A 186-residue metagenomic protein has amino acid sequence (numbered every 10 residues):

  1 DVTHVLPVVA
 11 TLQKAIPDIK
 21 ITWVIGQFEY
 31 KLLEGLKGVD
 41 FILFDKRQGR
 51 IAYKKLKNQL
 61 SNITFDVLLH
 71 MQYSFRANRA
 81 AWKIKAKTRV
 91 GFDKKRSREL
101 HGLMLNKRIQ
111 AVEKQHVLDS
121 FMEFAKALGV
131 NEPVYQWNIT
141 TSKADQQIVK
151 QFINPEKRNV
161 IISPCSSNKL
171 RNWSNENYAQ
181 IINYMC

Functional and structural regions predicted by a protein language model:
V2-C186: Catalytic machinery of carbohydrate-active enzymes, primarily nucleotide-sugar-dependent glycosyltransferases
